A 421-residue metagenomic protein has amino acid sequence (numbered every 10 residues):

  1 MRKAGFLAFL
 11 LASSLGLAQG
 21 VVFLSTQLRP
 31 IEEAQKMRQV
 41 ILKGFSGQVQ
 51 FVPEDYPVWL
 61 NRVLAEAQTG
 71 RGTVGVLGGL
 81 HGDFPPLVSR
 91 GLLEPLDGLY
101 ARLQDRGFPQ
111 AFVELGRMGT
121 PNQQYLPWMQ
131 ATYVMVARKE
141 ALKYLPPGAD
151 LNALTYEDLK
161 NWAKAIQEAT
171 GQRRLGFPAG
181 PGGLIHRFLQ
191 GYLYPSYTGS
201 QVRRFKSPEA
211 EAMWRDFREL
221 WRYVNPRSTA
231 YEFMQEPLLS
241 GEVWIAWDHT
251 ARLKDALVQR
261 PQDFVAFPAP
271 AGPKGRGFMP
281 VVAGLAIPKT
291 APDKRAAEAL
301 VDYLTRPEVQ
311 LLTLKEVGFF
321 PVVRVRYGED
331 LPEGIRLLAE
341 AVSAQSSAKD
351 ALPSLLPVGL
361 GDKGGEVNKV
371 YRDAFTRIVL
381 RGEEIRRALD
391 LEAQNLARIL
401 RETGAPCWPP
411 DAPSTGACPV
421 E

Functional and structural regions predicted by a protein language model:
G20-M37, D362-K363: Extracytoplasmic "Venus flytrap"
V21-V22, Q39-F108, Y144-P146, W244-I245 (+1 more regions): Extracytoplasmic "Venus flytrap"/periplasmic binding protein-like
L80-V134, E157-K160, V265-F267: Hinge/lid segment of periplasmic solute-binding proteins
G98-F108, L151-N152, Y194-M213, V258-Q259 (+2 more regions): Short, solvent-exposed loop/beta-turn-alpha elements that line the ligand-binding surface or hinge of extracytoplasmic
G116-M129, Y133, E157-V202, V243: Extracytoplasmic/periplasmic solute-binding protein
K160-I166, G199-Y231, L257: Glycine-centered hinge/linker elements that transmit conformational signals in sensory and ligand-binding systems
F188, R215-D293, P419: Extracytoplasmic/periplasmic substrate-binding proteins
K315-D373, R377, A405-E421: Long, aromatic- and glycine/proline-rich binding clefts that accommodate carbohydrate-like moieties
